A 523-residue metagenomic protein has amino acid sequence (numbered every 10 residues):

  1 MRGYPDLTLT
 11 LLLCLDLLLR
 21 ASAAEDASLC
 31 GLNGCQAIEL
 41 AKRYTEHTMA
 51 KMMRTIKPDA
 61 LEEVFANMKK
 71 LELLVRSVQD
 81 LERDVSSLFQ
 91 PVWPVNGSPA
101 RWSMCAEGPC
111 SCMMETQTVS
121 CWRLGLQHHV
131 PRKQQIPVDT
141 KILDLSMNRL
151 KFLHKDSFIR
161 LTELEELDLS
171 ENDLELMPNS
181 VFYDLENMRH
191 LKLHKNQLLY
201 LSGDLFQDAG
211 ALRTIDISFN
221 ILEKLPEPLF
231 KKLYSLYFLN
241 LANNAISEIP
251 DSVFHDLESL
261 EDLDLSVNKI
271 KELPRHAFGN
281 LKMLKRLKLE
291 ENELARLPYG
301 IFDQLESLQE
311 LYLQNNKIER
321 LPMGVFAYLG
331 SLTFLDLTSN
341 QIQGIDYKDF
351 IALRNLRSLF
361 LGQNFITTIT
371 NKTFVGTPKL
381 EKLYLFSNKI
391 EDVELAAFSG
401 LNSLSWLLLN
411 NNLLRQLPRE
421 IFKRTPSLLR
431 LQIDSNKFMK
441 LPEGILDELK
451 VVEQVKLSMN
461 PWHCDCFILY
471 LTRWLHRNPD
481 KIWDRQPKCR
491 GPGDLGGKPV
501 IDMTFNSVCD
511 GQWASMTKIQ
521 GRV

Functional and structural regions predicted by a protein language model:
M1-L12: Classical eukaryotic N-terminal signal peptides for Sec-dependent ER targeting/secretion, especially the positively
G3, L15-E107, C112-T118, E453-V523: Membrane-proximal C-terminal cap and juxtamembrane stalk of leucine-rich repeat ectodomains
M113-E166, S170-D173: LRR N-terminal entry segment and analogous cap-like coil->beta motifs
V119, K141-L145, L164-L169, M188-L193 (+11 more regions): Conserved hydrophobic beta-strand positions in leucine-rich repeat
L124, N148, N172, L193-N196 (+11 more regions): Consensus "Asn ladder" position of solenoid repeat domains
Q127, K151, E175, L199 (+11 more regions): Leucine-rich repeat
H129-K133, L153-D156, P178-S180, S202-D204 (+11 more regions): The feature encodes a structural signal of leucine-rich repeats
Q135-D139, I159-L164, Y183-M188, Q207-L212 (+12 more regions): Leucine-rich repeat
